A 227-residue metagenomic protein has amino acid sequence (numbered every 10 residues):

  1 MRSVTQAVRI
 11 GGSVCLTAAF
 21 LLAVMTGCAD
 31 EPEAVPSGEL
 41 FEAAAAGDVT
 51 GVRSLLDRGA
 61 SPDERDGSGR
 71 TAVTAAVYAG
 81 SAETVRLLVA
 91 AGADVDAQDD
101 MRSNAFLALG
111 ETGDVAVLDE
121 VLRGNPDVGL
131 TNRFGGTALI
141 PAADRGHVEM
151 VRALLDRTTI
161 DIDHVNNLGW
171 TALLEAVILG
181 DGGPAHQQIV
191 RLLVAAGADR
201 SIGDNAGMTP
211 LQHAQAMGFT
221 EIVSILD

Functional and structural regions predicted by a protein language model:
M25-G27: C-terminal motif of bacterial Sec signal peptides marking the signal peptidase cleavage site
A29-E31: Bacterial signal peptide processing site
E42-G47, A75-S81, A108-D114, P141-H147 (+2 more regions): Ankyrin repeat A-helix N-terminal signature
D48-L56, S81-V89, G113-L122, H147-D156 (+2 more regions): Ankyrin repeat structural motif
P62, V95, V128, D161-I162 (+1 more regions): Ankyrin-repeat inter-repeat connecting loop/turn
V194, R200-D227: Leucine-rich solenoid repeat scaffolds
